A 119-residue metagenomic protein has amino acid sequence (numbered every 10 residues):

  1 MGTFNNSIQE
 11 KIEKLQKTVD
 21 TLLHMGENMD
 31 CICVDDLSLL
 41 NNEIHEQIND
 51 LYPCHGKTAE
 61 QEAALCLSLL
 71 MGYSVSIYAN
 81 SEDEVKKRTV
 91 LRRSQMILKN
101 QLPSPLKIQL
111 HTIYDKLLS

Functional and structural regions predicted by a protein language model:
N5, I48-Y52, Y78-N80: Short, charged low-complexity intrinsically disordered segments located at boundaries of structured domains
N5-C31, G56-I77, S104-S119: Amphipathic alpha-helical repeat scaffolds of TPR domains
I32-Q47, N80-R92: Helix-turn-helix repeat elements of alpha-solenoid scaffolds
I44, S94, Q109-I113: Generic alpha-helical hydrophobic packing signal
Q47-L51, H55, S94-P105: Alpha-helical junction/boundary sensor with strong preference for TPR arrays
